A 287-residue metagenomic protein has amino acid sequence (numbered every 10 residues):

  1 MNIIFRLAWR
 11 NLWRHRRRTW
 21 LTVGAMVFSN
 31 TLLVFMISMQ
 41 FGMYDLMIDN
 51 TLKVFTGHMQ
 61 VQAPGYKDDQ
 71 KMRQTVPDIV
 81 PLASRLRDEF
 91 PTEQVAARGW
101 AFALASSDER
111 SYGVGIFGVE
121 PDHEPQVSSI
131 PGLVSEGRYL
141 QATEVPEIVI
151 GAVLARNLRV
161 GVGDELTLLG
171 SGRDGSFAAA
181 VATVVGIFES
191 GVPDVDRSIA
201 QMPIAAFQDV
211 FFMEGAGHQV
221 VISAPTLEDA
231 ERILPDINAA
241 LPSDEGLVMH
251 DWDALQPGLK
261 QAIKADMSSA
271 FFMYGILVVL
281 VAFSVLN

Functional and structural regions predicted by a protein language model:
M1-R6, M249: Short, membrane-interfacial amphipathic segments enriched in basic
R6-H15: Cytosolic juxtamembrane amphipathic/interface segments immediately preceding and feeding into a transmembrane helix
R16-M43, K264-N287: Hydrophobic alpha-helical transmembrane segments of multi-pass inner-membrane transport and secretion
L33-G115, P125, R138-E144, A239 (+1 more regions): Hydrophobic, regular-secondary-structure patches
G57, P146, A216-V220: Short amphipathic alpha-helical segments
Q70-P77, S106-D108, G113, E124-I130 (+6 more regions): Solvent-exposed, non-transmembrane alpha-helical starts
R98-G99, V114-V119, V134-A205: Hydrophobic secondary-structure segments that place a key small or acidic residue at a functional site
G172-A270: Mechanotransmission and gating elements of multispan inner-membrane complexes involved in transport and envelope
